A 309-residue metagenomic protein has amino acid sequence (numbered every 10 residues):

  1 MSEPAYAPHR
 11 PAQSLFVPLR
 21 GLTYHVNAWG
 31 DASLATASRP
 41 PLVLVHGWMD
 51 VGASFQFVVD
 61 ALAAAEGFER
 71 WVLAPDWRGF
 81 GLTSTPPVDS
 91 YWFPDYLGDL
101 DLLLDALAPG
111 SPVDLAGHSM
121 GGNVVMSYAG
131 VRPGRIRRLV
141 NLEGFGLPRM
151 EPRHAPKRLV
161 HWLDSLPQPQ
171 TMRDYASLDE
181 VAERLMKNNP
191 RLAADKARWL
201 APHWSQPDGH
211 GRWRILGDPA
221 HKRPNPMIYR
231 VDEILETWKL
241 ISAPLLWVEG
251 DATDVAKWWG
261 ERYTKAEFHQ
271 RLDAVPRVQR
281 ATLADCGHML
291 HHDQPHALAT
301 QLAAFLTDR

Functional and structural regions predicted by a protein language model:
L19-D31: A short loop-to-beta-strand scaffold at the N-terminal edge of the catalytic core in hydrolase folds
W29-T85: Conserved HGGG/HGGXW glycine-rich cap/lid loop of the alpha/beta-hydrolase fold
L97-P112: Conserved acidic catalytic loop of the alpha/beta-hydrolase fold
G110-A155: Conserved hydrolase catalytic core segment
L142-Y175: A catalytic-pocket lid/entrance helix-loop region that shapes and gates access to the active site across common
Y175-G260: Alpha/beta-hydrolase
S242-C286: Conserved loop-alpha-helix segment in the C-terminal half of the alpha/beta-hydrolase fold that carries the catalytic
L283-P295: Catalytic histidine-centered segment of alpha/beta-hydrolase-like enzymes
